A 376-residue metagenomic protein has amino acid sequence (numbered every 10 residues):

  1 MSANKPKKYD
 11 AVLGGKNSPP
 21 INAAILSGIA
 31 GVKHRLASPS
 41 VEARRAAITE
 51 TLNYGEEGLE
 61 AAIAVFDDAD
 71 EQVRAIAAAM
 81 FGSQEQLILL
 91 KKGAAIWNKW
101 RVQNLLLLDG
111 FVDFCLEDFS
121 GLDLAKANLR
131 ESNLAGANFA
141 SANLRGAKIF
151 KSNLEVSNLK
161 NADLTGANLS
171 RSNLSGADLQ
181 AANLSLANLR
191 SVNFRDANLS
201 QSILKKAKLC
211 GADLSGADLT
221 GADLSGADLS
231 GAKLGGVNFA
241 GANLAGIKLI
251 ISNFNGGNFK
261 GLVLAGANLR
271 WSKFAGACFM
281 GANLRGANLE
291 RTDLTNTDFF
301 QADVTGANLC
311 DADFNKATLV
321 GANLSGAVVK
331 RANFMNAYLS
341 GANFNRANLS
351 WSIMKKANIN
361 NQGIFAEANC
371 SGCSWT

Functional and structural regions predicted by a protein language model:
M1-L108: Extended repeat-based scaffolds of very large eukaryotic assembly and lipid-transport proteins
V102-T376: Tandem repeat scaffolds
